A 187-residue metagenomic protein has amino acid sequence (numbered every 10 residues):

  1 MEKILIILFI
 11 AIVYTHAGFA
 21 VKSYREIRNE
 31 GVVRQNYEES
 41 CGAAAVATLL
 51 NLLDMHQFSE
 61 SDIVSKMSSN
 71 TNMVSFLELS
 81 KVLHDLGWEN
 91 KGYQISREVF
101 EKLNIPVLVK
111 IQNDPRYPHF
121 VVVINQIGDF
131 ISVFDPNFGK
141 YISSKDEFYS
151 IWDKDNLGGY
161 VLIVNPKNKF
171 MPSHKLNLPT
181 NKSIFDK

Functional and structural regions predicted by a protein language model:
M1-I4: Positively charged n-region of N-terminal signal peptides that target proteins for export
F9-K66, S183-K187: Active-site-adjacent structural segments surrounding the nucleophilic cysteine of cysteine proteases and isopeptidases
G31, N72-M73: Short alpha-helix boundary/capping motifs
C41, V74, P118, S143: Residues that form or flank phosphate/diphosphate-binding pockets in enzymes that use nucleotide phosphates
V46, L50-M55, S68-N72, H84-W88 (+2 more regions): Sec-exported extracytoplasmic/periplasmic mature domains
V64, T71, S80-P136, K140: Active-site-adjacent substructure of cysteine-protease-like catalytic cores
L77: Short histidine
Q126-K187: Noncatalytic regulatory segments and standalone regulatory/sensor domains
